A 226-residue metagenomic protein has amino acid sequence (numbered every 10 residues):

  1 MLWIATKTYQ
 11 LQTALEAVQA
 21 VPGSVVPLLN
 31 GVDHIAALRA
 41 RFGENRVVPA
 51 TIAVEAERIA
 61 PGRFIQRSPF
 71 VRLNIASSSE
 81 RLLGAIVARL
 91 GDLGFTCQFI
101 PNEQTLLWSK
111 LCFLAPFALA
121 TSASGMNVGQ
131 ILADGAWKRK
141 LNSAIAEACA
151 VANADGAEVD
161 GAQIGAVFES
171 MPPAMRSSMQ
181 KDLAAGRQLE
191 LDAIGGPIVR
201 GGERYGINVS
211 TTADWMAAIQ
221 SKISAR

Functional and structural regions predicted by a protein language model:
M1-F64: Rossmann-like NAD(P)(H) cofactor-binding subdomain of soluble oxidoreductases
Y9-Q10, V32-D33, R81, L106 (+1 more regions): Short alpha-helical
Q10-L11, H34, S79, R187 (+1 more regions): Alpha-helix N-cap/loop-to-helix initiation residues
A17, V21, A37-R46, P61-V159: Internal alpha-helical scaffold of NAD(P)-dependent oxidoreductase catalytic cores
V18, G91, N142-R226: NAD(P)-dependent Rossmann-like dehydrogenase/reductase catalytic/cofactor-binding core
V26, L38-R39, A120, M179 (+1 more regions): Broad structural signal for hydrophobic residues in well-ordered alpha-helices, predominantly aliphatic
N30-V32, T51-A56, S79, E103-T105 (+2 more regions): Glycine-rich beta-alpha junction loops
